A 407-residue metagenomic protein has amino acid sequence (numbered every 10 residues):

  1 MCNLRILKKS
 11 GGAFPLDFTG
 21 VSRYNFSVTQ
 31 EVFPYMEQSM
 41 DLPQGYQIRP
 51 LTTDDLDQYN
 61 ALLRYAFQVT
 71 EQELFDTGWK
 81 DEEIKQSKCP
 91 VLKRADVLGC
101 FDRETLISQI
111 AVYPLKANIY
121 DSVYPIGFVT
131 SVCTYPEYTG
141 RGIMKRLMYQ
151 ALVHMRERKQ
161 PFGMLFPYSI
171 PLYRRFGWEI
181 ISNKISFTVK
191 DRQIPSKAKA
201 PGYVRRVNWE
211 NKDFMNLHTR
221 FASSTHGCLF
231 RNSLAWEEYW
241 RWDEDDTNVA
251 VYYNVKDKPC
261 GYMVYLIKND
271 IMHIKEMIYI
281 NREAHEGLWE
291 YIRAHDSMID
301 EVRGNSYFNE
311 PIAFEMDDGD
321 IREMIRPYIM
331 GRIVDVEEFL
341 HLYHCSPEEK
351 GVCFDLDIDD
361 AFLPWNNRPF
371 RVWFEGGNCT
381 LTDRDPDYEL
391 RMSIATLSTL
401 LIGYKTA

Functional and structural regions predicted by a protein language model:
N3-I6, D17, Y24-N25, V32: Short, positively charged and aromatic/hydrophobic N-terminal segments
Y24, E31-P114, D121, F128 (+2 more regions): Short amphipathic alpha-helix that is part of the acyltransferase structural core
V129-T139, I271-R282: A short, internal acetyl-CoA/4′-phosphopantetheine-binding micro-motif in the GNAT/acyltransferase core
Y138-Q150, E283-G287: Conserved acetyl-CoA pyrophosphate-binding loop and the N-cap/start of the following alpha-helix in GNAT-like
M148, H154-P167, S297-Y307: Conserved GNAT acetyl-CoA-binding A-motif
G177-K197, K275-A407: Active-site/acyl-donor-binding loops of N-acyltransferases
N183-K275, R282-E286, E290-H295, R326-P327 (+1 more regions): Amide-forming acyltransferase catalytic core, primarily the GNAT-like/NAT-type and related acyltransferase folds
